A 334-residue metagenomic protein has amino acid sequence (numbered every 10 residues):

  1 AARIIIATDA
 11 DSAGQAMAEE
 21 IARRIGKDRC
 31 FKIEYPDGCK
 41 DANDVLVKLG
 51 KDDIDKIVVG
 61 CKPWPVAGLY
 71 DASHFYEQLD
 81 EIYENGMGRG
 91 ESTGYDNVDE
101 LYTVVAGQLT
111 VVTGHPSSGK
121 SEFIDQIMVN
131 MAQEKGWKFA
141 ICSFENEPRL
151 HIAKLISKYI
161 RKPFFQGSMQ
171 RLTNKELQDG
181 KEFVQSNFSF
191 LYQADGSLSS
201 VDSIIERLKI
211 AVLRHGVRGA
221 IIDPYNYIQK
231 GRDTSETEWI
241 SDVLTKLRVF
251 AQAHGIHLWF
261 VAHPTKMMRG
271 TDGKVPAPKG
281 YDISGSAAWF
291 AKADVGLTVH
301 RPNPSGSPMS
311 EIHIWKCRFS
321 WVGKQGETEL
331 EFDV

Functional and structural regions predicted by a protein language model:
A1-E77, I82-E84: TOPRIM fold recognition
R3-I6, F190, V295-T298: Well-ordered beta-strand positions
D11-A13, D37-C39, E145-R149, D195-S199 (+5 more regions): Conserved nucleotide-binding/hydrolysis micro-motifs of P-loop NTPases
A67-K162: The Walker A/P-loop phosphate-binding site
D99, E134-G216, K230, E327-E329: Cytosolic-facing regulatory segments adjacent to core modules
F165-Q170, Q193-L198, Q229-S241, T271-Y281: Flexible beta-alpha connector loops of hexameric P-loop NTPases
V217-F250: Helical hairpin unit composed of two closely spaced alpha helices linked by a short loop
W239-V334: Phosphate-binding/switch region of NTP-binding enzymes
